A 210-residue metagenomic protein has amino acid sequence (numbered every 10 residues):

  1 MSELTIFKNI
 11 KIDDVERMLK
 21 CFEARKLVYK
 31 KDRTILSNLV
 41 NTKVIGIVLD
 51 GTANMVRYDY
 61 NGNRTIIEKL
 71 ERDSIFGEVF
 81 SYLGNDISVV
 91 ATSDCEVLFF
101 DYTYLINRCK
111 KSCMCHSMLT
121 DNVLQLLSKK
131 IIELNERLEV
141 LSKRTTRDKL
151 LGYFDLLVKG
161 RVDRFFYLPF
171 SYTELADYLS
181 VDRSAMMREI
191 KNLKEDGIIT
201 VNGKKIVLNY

Functional and structural regions predicted by a protein language model:
M1-K31, I75-F76, F80-Y82: Cyclic nucleotide-binding regulatory module and flanking cytosolic helices
K11, K30-R33, D59-F76: Short acidic-glycine-tyrosine-enriched beta hairpin
C21-F22, D32-I45, N63-R64, Y82-N85: A short beta-loop-beta micro-motif enriched in histidine and acidic residues
K43-V56, R72-D73: Glycine- and acidic-residue-biased ligand/ion/polar-headgroup-sensing regions
I66-L124: Cyclic-nucleotide recognition modules
S117-T120, L124-L134, L138: Long, hydrophobic or amphipathic alpha-helical segments
L119, S142, T146-K149, S171: N-terminal positioning helix adjacent to the helix-turn-helix/winged-helix DNA-binding module
D155-Y210: Phosphate-/nucleic-acid-contacting segments
